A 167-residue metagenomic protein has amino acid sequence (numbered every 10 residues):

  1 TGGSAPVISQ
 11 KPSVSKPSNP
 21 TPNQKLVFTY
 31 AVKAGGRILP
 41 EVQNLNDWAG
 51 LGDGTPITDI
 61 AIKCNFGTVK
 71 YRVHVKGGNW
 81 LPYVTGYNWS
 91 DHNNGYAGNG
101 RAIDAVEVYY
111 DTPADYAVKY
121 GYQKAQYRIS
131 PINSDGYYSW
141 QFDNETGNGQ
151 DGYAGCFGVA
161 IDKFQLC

Functional and structural regions predicted by a protein language model:
T1-C167: Lectin-type carbohydrate-recognition ectodomains
